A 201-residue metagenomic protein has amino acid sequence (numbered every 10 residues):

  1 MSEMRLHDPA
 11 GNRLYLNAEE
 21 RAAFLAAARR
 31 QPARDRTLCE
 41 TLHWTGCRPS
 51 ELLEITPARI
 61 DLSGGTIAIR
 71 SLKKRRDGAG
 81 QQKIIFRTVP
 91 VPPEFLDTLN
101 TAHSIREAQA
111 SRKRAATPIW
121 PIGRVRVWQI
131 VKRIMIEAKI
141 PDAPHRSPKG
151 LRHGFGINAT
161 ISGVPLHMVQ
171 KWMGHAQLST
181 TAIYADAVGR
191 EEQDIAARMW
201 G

Functional and structural regions predicted by a protein language model:
M1, H7, R87, D186-G201: DNA/chromatin major-groove-contacting recognition/catalytic segments
D8, A18-P49, L53: Basic, Lys/Arg- and aromatic-enriched nucleic-acid-binding interface segment
R21, P92-A143: Active-site/catalytic core of tyrosine-dependent DNA strand-transfer enzymes
A28-Q31, A110-K113, Q129-K171: Short, basic (Lys/Arg/His-rich) helix/loop patches that form interaction surfaces in the mid-to-C-terminal regions
L42-G64, H167-M168: Short, charged phosphate-coordinating catalytic segments
E54-T98: Conserved tyrosine-mediated DNA breakage-rejoining catalytic core shared by Y-recombinases
I60-L62, H145, V164-A185: Short, polar N-cap/turn motifs at the start of nucleic acid-interacting alpha helices
K73, M173, Q177-R198: Catalytic-site neighborhood detector that most strongly recognizes the C-terminal catalytic loop/helix of tyrosine
